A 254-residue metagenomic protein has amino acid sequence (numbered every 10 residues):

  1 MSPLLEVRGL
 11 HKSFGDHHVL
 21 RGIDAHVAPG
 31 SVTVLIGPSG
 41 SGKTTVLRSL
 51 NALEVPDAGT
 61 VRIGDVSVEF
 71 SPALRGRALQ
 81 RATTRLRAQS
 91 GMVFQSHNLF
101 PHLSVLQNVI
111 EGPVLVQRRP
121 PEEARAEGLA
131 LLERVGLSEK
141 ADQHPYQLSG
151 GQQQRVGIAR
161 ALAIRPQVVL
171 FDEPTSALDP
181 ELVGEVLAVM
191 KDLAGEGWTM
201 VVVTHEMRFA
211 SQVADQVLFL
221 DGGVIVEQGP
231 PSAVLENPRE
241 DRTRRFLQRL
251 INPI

Functional and structural regions predicted by a protein language model:
N51: Helix-to-loop junction immediately C-terminal to a conserved catalytic motif
G59-P72: Conserved ABC transporter NBD signature motif
L103-E111: Short coil-to-helix segment of the ABC ATPase nucleotide-binding domain corresponding to the Q-loop/switch region
H144-L148, Q152: Conserved ABC ATPase signature
A163-Q167: A short, proline-enriched helix->beta-strand linker immediately N-terminal to the Walker B motif in ABC-type P-loop
Q228-G229: ABC ATPase "signature
